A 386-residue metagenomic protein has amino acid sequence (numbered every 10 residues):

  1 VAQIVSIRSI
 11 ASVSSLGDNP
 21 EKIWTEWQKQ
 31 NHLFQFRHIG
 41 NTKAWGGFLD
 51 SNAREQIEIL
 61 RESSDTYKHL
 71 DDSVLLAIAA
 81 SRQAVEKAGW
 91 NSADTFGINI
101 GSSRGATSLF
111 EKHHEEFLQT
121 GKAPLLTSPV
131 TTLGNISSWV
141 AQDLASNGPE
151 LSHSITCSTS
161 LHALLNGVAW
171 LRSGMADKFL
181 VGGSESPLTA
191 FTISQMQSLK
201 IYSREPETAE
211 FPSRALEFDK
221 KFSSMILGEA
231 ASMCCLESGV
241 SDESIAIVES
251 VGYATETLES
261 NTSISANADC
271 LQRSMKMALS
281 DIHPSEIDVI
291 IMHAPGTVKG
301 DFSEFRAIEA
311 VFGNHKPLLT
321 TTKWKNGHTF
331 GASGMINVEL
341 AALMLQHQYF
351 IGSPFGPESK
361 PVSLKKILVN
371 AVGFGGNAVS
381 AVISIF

Functional and structural regions predicted by a protein language model:
Q3-S12, P20-W45, E207-P284, D288-V289: Condensing-enzyme catalytic core mediating Claisen C-C bond formation in acyl metabolism
E21-I100, A106-T107, R273-E286, V311: Conserved active-site "lid/cap" helical segment
E21-T25, E111-A123, W170-S173, I193-P206 (+3 more regions): A glycine- and small-aliphatic-rich helix-loop capping segment at beta-alpha/alpha-beta transitions that lines
R61-A79, P124-V130, L151-H162, A215-S232 (+3 more regions): Active-site pocket-shaping loop/turn-to-helix segments
A77-K87, L133, A141-L144, P149-E185 (+3 more regions): Active-site-proximal alpha-helical scaffold in enzymes
S102-L151, S198-L199, F302-N314: Active-site-proximal gating segment of KS-fold condensing enzymes and close homologs
K122-P124, L165, A169, P187-D242 (+1 more regions): Glycine-/small-residue-rich "gating" segment that lines the acyl/pantetheine channel and substrate pocket
M175-F222, V251-S265, M292-F302, K316-E358: Acyl-CoA/ACP chain-elongation machinery
